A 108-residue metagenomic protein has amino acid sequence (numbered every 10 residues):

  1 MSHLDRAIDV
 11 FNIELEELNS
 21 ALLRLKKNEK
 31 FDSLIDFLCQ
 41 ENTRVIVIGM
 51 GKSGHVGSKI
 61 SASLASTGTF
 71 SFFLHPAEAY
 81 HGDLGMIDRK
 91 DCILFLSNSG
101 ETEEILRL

Functional and structural regions predicted by a protein language model:
M1-Q40: An N-terminal, well-structured beta->alpha segment
C39, T43-L108: Glycine-rich phosphate-binding loops that contact phosphosugars or nucleotide phosphates
